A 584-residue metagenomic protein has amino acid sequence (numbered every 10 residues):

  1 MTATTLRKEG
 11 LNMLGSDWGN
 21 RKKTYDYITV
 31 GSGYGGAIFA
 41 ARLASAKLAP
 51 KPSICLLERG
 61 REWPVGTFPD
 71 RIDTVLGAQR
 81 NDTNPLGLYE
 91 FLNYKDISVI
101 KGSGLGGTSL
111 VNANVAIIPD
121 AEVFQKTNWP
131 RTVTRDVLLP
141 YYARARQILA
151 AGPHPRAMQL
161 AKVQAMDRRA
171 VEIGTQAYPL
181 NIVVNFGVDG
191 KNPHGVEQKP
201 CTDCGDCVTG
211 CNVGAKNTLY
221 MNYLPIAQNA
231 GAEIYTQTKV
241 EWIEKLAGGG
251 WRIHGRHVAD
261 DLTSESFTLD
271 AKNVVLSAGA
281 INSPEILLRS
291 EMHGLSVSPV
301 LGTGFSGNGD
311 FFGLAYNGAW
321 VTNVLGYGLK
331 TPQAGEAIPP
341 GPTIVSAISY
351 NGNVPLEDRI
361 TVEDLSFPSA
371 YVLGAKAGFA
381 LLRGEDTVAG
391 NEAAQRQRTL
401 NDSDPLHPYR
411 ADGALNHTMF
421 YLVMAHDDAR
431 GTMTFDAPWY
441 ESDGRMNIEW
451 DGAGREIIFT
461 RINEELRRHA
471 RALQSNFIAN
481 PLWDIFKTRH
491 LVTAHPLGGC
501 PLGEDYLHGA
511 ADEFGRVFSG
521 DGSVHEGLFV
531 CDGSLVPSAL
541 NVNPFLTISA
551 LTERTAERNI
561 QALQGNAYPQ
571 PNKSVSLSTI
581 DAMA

Functional and structural regions predicted by a protein language model:
M1-Y27, S45-K51, Q561, G565-A584: Extreme N-terminal leader/targeting segments of oxidoreductases
D26-L56: N-terminal Rossmann-like FAD-binding beta1-loop-alpha1 element of flavoenzymes
S45-I54, E58-I72, V213, N229 (+6 more regions): Glycine-rich loop(s) and the adjacent beta-strand/alpha-helix scaffold that form part
V75-R156, M424: Redox-cofactor-proximal catalytic regions of oxidoreductases
N93, R131, S298-D443, P496 (+3 more regions): FAD cofactor-binding and catalytic pocket of flavoenzymes
G104, A113, G533-F545: Glycine-rich phosphate/pyrophosphate-binding beta-alpha loops
V133-K239, V492: Conserved redox-cofactor binding core of oxidoreductases
C204-C207, K245, H417-A425, A429 (+2 more regions): A glycine-rich dinucleotide-binding beta-alpha-beta segment and adjacent secondary-structure elements that constitute
